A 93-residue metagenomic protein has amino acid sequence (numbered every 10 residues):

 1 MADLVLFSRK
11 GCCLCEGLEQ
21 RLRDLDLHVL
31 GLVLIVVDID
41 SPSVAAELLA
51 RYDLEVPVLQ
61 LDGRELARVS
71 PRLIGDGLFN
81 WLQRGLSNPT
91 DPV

Functional and structural regions predicted by a protein language model:
M1-H28: Local sequence-structure signature of Cys/Sec-based thiol-disulfide redox active-site neighborhoods
D3, G31-L34, P92-V93: N-terminal secretory/membrane-targeting helices
G17-Q20, E47, R51, L73: Generic recognition of short, well-ordered alpha-helical segments
L30-V44: Thiol-based oxidoreductase modules, predominantly thioredoxin-like and allied folds used for disulfide exchange
A50-L59: Structural micro-motif
L61-P92: Non-catalytic, surface beta->alpha helical segment in thiol-disulfide oxidoreductase systems
